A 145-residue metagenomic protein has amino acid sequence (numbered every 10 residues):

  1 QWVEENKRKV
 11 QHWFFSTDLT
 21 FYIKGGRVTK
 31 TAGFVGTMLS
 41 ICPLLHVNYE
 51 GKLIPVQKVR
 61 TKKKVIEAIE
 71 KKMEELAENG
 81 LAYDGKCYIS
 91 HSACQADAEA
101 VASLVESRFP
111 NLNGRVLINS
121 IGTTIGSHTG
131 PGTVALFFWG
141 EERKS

Functional and structural regions predicted by a protein language model:
Q1-S145: Mixed-charge interfacial surface used for oligomerization/domain docking and macromolecular partner engagement
